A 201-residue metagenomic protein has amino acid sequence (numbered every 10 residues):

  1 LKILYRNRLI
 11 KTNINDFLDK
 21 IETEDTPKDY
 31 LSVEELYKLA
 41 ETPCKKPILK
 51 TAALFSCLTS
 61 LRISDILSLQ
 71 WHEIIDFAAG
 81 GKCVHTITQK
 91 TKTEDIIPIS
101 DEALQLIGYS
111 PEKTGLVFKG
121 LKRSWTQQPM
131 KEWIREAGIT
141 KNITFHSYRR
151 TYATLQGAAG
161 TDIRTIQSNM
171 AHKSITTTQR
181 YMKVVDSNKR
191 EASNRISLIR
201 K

Functional and structural regions predicted by a protein language model:
K2, L9, D25, P47 (+2 more regions): N-terminal core-binding DNA-recognition domain of tyrosine site-specific recombinases/integrases
R6, I10-I63, L67, I199: Basic, Lys/Arg- and aromatic-enriched nucleic-acid-binding interface segment
R6, L54, L58, D65 (+2 more regions): C-terminal catalytic core of tyrosine-transesterase DNA break-rejoin enzymes
D19-T23, D29-E35, T59, S68-I107: Conserved tyrosine-mediated DNA breakage-rejoining catalytic core shared by Y-recombinases
Y30, T88-K92, M170-R195: Catalytic-site neighborhood detector that most strongly recognizes the C-terminal catalytic loop/helix of tyrosine
K38, D95-P98, A159, K183-K201: DNA/chromatin major-groove-contacting recognition/catalytic segments
E73-G80, T140-N142, T161-R180, E191: Short, polar N-cap/turn motifs at the start of nucleic acid-interacting alpha helices
P98-T140: Active-site/catalytic core of tyrosine-dependent DNA strand-transfer enzymes
